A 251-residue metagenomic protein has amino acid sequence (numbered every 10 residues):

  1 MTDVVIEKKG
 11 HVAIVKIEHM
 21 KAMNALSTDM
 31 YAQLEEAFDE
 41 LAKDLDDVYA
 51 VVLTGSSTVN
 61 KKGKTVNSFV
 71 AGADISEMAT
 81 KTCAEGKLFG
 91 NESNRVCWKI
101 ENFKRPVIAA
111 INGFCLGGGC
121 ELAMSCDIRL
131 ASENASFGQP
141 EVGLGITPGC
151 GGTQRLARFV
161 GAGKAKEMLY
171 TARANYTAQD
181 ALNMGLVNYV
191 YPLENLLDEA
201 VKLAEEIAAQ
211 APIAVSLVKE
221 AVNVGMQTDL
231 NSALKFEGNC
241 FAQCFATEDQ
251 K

Functional and structural regions predicted by a protein language model:
M1-I14, E18, L169, R173-A208 (+1 more regions): Amphipathic alpha-helical segments at domain termini/boundaries
M1-T54, W98: Conserved CoA-thioester-binding segment of acyl-CoA-metabolizing enzymes
V15, L53, D74, L122-A123 (+2 more regions): Hydrophobic/aromatic residues within transmembrane alpha-helices of multi-pass small-molecule transporters
D47, G55-K99, C115, G145 (+1 more regions): Glycine- (often His-adjacent) and acidic-residue-rich active-site loop that binds/positions the CoA thioester
S93, T153, A162-K166, A214-V218 (+2 more regions): A general structural signal for well-ordered alpha-helical segments in protein cores
R95-N102, A110, L116-Y170, M184 (+2 more regions): CoA-thioester-processing core
F236, C244, E248-D249: Intrinsically disordered, low-complexity segments enriched in small/flexible residues
